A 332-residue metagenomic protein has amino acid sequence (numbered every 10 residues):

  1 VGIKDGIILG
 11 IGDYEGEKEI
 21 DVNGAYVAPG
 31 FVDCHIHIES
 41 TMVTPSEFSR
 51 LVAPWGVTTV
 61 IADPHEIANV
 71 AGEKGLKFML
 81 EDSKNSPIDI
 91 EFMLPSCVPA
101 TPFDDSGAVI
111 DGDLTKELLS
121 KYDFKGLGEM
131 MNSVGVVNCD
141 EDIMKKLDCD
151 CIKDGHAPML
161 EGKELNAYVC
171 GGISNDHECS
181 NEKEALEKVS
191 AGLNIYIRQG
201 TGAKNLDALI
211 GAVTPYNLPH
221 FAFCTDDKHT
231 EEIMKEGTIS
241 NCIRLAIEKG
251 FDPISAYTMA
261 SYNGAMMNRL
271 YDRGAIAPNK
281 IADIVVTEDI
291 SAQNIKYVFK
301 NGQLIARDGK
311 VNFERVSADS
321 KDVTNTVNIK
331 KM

Functional and structural regions predicted by a protein language model:
V1, G6, G24, H35 (+8 more regions): Divalent metal-coordination and catalytic microenvironments
V1-P29: Histidine-rich, glycine-flanked metal-binding segment
K4, G12, A53-P54, M234-G250 (+1 more regions): Active-site microenvironment of metallo-dependent hydrolases
D13, P64-I67, P95-C97, N132 (+4 more regions): Short, ordered loop/turn segments at secondary-structure junctions
A25-S49: Di-metal (Zn2+ and/or Mg2+/Mn2+) metal-binding site signature of metallo-dependent hydrolases with the MBL/beta-CASP
A28-H35, A62-H65, M93, G128 (+3 more regions): Active-site neighborhood of phospho(di)ester-bond hydrolases with catalytic His/Asp-centered motifs
S49-D154, Y216: Divalent-metal coordination cores built from histidine and acidic residues
V109-E129, G135-I197, A203-F223, M234-E248 (+2 more regions): Histidine/acidic residue-rich metal-binding segments in metalloenzymes
